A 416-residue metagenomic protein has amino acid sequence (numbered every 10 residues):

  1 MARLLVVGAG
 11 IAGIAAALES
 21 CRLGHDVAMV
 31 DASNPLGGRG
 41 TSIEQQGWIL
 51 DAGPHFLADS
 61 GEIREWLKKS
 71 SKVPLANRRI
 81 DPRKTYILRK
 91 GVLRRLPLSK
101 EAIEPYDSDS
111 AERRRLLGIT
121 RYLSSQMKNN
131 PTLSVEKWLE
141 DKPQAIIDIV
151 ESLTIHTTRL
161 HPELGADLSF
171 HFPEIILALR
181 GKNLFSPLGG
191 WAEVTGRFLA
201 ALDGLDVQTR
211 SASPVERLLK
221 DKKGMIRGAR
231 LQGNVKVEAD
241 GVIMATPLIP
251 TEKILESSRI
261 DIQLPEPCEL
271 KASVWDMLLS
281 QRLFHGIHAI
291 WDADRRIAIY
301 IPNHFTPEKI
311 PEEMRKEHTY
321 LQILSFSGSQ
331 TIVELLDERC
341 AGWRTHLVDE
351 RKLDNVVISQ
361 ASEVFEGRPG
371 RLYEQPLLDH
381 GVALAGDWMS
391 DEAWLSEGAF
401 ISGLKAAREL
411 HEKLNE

Functional and structural regions predicted by a protein language model:
R3-M29: N-terminal Rossmann-like FAD-binding beta1-loop-alpha1 element of flavoenzymes
A12, P35, I249: Conserved Rossmann-like nucleotide-cofactor binding loop
C21-Q45: Glycine-rich FAD pyrophosphate-binding loop
Q46-Q126: Dinucleotide-binding Rossmann-like beta1-alpha1 core, especially the glycine-rich loop that anchors the ADP
P105-P173: Rossmann-like flavin
E174-I226, R230-Q232: Helical element adjacent to the flavin cofactor pocket in flavoenzyme catalytic cores
E216-L321, F326-Q330: Mid-domain catalytic core of redox enzymes that form a hydrophobic substrate pocket/lid adjacent to a catalytic redox
H304-E416: Conserved flavin/dinucleotide-binding core of flavoenzymes
